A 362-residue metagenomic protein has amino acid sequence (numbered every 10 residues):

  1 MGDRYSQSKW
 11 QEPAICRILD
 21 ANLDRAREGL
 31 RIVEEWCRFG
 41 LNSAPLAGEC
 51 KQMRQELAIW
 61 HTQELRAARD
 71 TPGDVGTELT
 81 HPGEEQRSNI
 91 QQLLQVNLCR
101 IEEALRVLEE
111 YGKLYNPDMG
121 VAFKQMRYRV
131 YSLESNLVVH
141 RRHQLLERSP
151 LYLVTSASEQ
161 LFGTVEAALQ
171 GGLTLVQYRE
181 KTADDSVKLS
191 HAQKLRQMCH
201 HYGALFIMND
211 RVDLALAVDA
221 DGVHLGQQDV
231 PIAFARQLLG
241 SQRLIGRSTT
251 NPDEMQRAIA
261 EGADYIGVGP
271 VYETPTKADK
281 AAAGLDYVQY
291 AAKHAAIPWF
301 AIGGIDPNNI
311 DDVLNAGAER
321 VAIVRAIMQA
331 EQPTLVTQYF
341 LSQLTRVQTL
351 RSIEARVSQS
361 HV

Functional and structural regions predicted by a protein language model:
G2-D24, E28-R142: Structural preference for solvent-exposed beta-strand-turn elements and adjacent flexible terminal/loop segments within
A14-R17, V121-K124, Y128-A167, A233 (+2 more regions): N-terminal amphipathic alpha-helix/helix-capping segment at the start of soluble metabolic enzymes
I90, E147-F162, R243-T249, A301: Active-site mouth loops of central-metabolism enzymes
I101, L153, A168, V176 (+7 more regions): Conserved, mostly hydrophobic/aromatic
S156-L169, N209-D213, T250-R257, D306-D311: Short, acidic/polar
R179-K181, Q227-A235, G267-D279, I310-Q343: Glycine-rich phosphate-binding active-site loops on the catalytic face of alpha/beta enzymes
L189-D210, Q227-T250, D279-P307, Q338-S352: Alpha-helix-loop-beta-strand connector modules within alpha/beta enzyme cores
V218-L225, G246-K293: Glycine/Thr-rich beta-alpha phosphate-binding loop at enzyme active sites
